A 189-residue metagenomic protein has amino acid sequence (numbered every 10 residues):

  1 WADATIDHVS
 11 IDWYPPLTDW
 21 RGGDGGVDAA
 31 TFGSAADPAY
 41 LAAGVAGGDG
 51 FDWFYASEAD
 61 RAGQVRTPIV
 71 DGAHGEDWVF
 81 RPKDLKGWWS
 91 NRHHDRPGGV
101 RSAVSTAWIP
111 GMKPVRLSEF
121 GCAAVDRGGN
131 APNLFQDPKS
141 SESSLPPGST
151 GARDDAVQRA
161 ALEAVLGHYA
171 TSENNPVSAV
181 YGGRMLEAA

Functional and structural regions predicted by a protein language model:
W1-Q136: Noncatalytic carbohydrate-binding groove/subsite architecture in carbohydrate-active enzymes
R127-A189: Aromatic-rich peripheral "rim/lid" segments of glycoside hydrolase catalytic domains that contact and position glycan
